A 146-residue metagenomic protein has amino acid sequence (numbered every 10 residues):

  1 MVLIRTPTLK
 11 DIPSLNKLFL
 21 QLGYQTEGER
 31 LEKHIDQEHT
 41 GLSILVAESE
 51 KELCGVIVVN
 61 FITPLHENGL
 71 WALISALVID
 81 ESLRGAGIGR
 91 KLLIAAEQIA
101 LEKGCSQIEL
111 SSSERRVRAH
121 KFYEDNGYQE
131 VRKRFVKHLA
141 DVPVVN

Functional and structural regions predicted by a protein language model:
M1-K10, D141-N146: Conserved N-terminal entry element of GNAT/NAT acetyltransferase domains
P7, L77-I79, S112: Hydrophobic adenine-recognition pocket in adenosine-nucleotide-binding enzymes
L9-G69, S75, I94, L139: Acetyl-CoA-dependent GNAT
L18-L22, I99, F122, N126: Alpha-helical interaction/dimerization surfaces of two-component signaling modules
I62, D80, R84, S113: Residue-level recognition of the GNAT/N-acetyltransferase active site
A76-I79, G85-Q98, D125: Conserved acetyl-CoA-binding loop-helix of GNAT-fold acetyltransferases
R90, E114-R132, K137: Conserved active-site alpha-helix within GNAT-family acetyltransferase domains
L93, A100-S111: Conserved GNAT acetyl-CoA-binding A-motif
